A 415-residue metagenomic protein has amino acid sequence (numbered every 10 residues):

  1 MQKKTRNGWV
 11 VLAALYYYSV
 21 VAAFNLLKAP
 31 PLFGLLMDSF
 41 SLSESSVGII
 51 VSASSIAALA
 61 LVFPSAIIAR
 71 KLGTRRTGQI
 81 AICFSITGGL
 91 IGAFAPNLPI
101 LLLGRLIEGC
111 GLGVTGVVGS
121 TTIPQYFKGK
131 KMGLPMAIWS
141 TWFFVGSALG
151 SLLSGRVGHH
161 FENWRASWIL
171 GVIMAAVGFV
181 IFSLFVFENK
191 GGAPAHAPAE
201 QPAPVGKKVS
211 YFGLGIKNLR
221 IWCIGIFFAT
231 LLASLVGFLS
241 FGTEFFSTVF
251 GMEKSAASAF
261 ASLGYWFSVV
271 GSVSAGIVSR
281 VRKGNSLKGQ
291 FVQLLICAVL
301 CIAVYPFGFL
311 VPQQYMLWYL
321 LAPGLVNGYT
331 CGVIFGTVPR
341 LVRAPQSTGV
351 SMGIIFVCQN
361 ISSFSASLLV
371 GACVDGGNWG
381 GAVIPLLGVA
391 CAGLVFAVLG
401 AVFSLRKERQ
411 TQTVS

Functional and structural regions predicted by a protein language model:
A29-P30, L219-V273: Extracytoplasmic gate region of multi-pass secondary transporters
S41, G73, F94-I100, G111 (+1 more regions): Helix-breaking motifs and short loop linkers at transmembrane-helix boundaries and internal kinks in secondary membrane
A60-L98: Conserved MFS/SLC helix-loop-helix module at the cytosolic interface between two early adjacent transmembrane helices
L61-G73, S272-N285, V374: Helix-to-loop junctions at the C-terminal end of transmembrane segments in multipass secondary transporters
L98, G104-V145: Cytoplasmic helix-loop-helix junction between adjacent transmembrane helices in 12-TM secondary transporters
G129, A137-K190: Helix-loop-helix hairpin linking two adjacent transmembrane segments in secondary transporters
S286-I334: C-terminal transmembrane helical hairpin of 12-TM major facilitator-type secondary transporters
R340-W379: A late C-terminal transmembrane helix in Major Facilitator Superfamily
